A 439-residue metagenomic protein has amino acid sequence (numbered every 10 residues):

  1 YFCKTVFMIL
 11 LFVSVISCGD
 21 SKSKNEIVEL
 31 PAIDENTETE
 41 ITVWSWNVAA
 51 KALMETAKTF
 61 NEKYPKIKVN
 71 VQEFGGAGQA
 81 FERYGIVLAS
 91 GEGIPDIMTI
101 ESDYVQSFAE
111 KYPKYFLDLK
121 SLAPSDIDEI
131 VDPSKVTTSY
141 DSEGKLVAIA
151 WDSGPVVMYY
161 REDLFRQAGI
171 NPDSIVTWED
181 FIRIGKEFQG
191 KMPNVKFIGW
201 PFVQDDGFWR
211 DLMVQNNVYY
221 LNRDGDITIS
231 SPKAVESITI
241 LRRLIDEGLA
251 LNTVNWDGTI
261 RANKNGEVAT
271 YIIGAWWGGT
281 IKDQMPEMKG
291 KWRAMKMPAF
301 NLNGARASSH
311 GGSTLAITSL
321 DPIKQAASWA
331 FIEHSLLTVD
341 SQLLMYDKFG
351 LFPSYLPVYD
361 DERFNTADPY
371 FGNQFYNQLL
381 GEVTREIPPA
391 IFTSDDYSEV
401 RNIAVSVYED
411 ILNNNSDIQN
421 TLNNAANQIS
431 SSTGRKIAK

Functional and structural regions predicted by a protein language model:
L30, E101-V157, I182, L212 (+2 more regions): Hinge/lid segment of periplasmic solute-binding proteins
E35, T137, M295, Y346-V405 (+2 more regions): Long, aromatic- and glycine/proline-rich binding clefts that accommodate carbohydrate-like moieties
N36-V48, I67-Q72, D96-I97, V147 (+1 more regions): Short, well-ordered beta-strand elements
T59-V131, Q167-G169, V176, E267-T270 (+2 more regions): Extracytoplasmic "Venus flytrap"/periplasmic binding protein-like
I86, I94-M98, S125-L164, K196 (+2 more regions): A structural signal for short loop-to-beta-strand junctions that line the ligand-binding cleft of periplasmic/secreted
T138, S142-W151, V156, E179-D226 (+1 more regions): Extracytoplasmic/periplasmic solute-binding protein
Y159-E162, H310-I323: A bilobed periplasmic-binding-protein/Venus flytrap-type ligand-binding module shared by bacterial periplasmic
I184-E187, D224-T253, M297: Glycine-centered hinge/linker elements that transmit conformational signals in sensory and ligand-binding systems
